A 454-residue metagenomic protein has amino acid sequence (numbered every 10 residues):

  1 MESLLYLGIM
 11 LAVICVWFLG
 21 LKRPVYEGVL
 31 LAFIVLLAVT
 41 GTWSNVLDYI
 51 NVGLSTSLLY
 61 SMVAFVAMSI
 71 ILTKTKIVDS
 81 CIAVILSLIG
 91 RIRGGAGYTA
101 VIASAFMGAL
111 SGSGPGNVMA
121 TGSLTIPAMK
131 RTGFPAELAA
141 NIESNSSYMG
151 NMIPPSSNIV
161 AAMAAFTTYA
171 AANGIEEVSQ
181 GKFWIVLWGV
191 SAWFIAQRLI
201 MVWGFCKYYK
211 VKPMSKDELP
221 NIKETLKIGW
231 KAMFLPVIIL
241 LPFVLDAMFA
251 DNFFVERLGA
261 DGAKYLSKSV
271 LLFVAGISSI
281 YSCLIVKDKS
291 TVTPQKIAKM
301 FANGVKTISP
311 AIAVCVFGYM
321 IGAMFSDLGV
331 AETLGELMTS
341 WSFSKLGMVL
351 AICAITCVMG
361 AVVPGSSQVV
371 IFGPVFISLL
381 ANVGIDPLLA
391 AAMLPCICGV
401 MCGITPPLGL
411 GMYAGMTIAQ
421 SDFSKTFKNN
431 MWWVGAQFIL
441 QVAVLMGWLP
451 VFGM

Functional and structural regions predicted by a protein language model:
M1-G8, S57-S61, G189-W193, S326 (+4 more regions): Structural signature of hydrophobic alpha-helical transmembrane segments
M1-V66, I70-L86, G204-D217: N-terminal alpha-helical transmembrane segments of multi-pass membrane transport and channel/translocase proteins
E2-M10, V29, V35, T168-T307 (+1 more regions): Long, contiguous bundles of hydrophobic transmembrane helices that form the permeation core of multi-pass
L4-I9, E27-L30, L59, V63 (+11 more regions): Hydrophobic alpha-helical transmembrane segments
G41-P127, T291-V383: Membrane-embedded alpha-helical segments and adjacent helix-loop junctions characteristic of multi-pass solute
K76-I77, R91-G94, P127-A139, A165-V178 (+1 more regions): Juxtamembrane helix-boundary/capping and inter-helix hinge elements in multi-pass membrane proteins
G94-A109, T132-P155, G174-V186, A192 (+3 more regions): Alpha-helical transmembrane segments of multi-pass membrane proteins
W188-G189, V316, K345-A354, V358-I371 (+1 more regions): C-terminal transmembrane helix pair
